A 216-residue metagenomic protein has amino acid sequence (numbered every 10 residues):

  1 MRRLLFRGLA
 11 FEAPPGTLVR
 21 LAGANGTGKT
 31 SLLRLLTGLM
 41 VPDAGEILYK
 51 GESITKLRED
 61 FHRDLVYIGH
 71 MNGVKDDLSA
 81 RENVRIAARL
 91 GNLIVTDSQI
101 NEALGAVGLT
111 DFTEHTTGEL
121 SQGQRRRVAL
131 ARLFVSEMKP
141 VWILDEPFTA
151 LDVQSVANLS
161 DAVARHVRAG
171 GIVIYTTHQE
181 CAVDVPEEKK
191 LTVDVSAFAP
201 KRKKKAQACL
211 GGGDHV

Functional and structural regions predicted by a protein language model:
A22-A24: The feature captures the beta-strand-to-loop junction immediately N-terminal to the Walker
T37: Helix-to-loop junction immediately C-terminal to a conserved catalytic motif
G45-K56, D60-F61: Conserved ABC transporter NBD signature motif
M71, D76-N92: Q-loop/switch helix immediately C-terminal to the Walker
D77, T116-S121: Conserved ABC ATPase signature
R85, D97-F112: Conserved ABC ATPase "signature" region
L130, G170: Hydrophobic anchor residue at the start of the ABC signature
W142-E146: Catalytic Walker B motif of ABC-type/P-loop ATPase nucleotide-binding domains
